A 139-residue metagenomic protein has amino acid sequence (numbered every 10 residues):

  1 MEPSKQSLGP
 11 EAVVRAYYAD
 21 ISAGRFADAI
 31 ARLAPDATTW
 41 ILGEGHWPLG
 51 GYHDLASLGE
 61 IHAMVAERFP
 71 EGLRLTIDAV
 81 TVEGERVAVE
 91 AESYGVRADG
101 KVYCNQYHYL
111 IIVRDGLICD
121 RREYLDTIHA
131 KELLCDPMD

Functional and structural regions predicted by a protein language model:
M1-Q6, A63-D139: A beta-strand edge to alpha-helix "cap/lid" segment located at domain peripheries
M1-R32, M138-D139: Short, low-complexity N-terminal intrinsically disordered segments enriched in polar/charged residues
V14, Y18, G59-V65, L134: A generic alpha-helix structural signal
V14-Y17, A29-I30, A37, L58 (+3 more regions): Hydrophobic pocket/interface hotspot
A34-E83: A solvent-exposed, acidic/Ser-Thr-rich amphipathic alpha-helical stretch
